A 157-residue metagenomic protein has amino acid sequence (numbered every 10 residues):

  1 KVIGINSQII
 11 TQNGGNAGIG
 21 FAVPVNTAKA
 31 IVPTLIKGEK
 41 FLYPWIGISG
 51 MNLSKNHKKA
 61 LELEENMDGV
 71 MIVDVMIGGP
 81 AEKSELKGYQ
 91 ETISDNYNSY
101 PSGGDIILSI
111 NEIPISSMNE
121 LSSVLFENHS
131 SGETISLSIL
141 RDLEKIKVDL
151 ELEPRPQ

Functional and structural regions predicted by a protein language model:
K1-I36: Active-site loop architecture of trypsin-fold serine endopeptidases
G14, T27-Q157: C-terminal recognition in membrane/secretory proteostasis and scaffolding
